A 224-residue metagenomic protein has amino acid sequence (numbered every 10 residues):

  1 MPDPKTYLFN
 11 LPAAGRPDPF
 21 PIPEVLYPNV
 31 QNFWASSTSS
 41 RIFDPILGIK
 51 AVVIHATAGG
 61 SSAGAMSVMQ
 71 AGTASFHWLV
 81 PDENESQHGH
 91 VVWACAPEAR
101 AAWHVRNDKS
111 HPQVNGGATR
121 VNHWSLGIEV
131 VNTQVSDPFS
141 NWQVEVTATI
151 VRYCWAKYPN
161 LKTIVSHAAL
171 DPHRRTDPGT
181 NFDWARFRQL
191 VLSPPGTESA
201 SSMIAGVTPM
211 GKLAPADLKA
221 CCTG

Functional and structural regions predicted by a protein language model:
P2-N160: Active-site-adjacent loop/helix surface patches within enzyme catalytic domains that shape the substrate-binding cleft
P4, W184, P215-L218: Short amphipathic alpha-helical segments that mediate assembly, nucleic-acid/protein binding, or membrane association
V131, L170, D183: Short, electropositive, low-hydrophobicity segments enriched in small/polar residues
Y158-T176: Acidic/histidine-rich, metal-coordinating catalytic segments
R175-R188: Aromatic- and acidic-residue-enriched segments that line the glycan-binding/catalytic groove of carbohydrate-active
Q189-G224: Low-complexity, Gly/Ser/Thr/Pro-rich intrinsically disordered linker/tail segments
